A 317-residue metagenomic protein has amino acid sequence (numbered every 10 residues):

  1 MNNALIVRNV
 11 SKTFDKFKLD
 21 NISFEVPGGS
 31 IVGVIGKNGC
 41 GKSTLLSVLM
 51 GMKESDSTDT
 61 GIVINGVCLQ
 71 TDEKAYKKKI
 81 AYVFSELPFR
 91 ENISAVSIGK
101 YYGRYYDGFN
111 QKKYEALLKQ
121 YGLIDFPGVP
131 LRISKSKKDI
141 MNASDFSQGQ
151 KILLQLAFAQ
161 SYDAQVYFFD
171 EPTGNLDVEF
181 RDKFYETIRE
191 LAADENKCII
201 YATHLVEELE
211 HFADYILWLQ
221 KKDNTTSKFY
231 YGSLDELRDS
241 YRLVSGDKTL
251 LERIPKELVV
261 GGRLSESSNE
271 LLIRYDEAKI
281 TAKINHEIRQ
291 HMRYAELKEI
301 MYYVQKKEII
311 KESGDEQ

Functional and structural regions predicted by a protein language model:
L5, L19-N21, K77: Conserved structural motif at the start of ABC-family nucleotide-binding domains
I35-K37: The feature captures the beta-strand-to-loop junction immediately N-terminal to the Walker
M50: Helix-to-loop junction immediately C-terminal to a conserved catalytic motif
T58-Y76: Conserved ABC transporter NBD signature motif
F84-K151: ABC-family P-loop ATPase nucleotide-binding domains
Y167-E171: Catalytic Walker B motif of ABC-type/P-loop ATPase nucleotide-binding domains
K183-Y275: ABC transporter nucleotide-binding domain
V259-G261, E266-Q317: C-terminal coupling/interaction segments
